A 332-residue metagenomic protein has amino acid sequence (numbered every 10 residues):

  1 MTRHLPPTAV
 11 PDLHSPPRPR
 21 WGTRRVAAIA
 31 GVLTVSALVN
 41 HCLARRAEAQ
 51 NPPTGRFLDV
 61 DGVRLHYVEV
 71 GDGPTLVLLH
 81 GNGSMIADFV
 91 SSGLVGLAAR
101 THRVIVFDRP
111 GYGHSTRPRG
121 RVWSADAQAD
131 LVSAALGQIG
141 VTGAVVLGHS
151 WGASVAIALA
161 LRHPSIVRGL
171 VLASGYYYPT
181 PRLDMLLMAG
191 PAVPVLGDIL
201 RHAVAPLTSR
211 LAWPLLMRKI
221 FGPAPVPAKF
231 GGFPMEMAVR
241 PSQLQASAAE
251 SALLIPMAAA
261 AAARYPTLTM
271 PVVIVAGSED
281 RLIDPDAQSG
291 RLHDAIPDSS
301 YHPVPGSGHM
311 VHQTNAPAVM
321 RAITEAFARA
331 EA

Functional and structural regions predicted by a protein language model:
M1-L65, V70, Q138, R162 (+7 more regions): Short amphipathic, positively biased membrane-proximal segments that drive organelle/inner-membrane targeting
E69-H114: Conserved HGGG/HGGXW glycine-rich cap/lid loop of the alpha/beta-hydrolase fold
V106-L147, R321: Active-site loop/oxyanion-hole signature of alpha/beta-hydrolase fold enzymes
L161, L170-H202: Flexible "cap/lid" loop of the alpha/beta hydrolase fold
R182-M185, A205-T267: Conserved alpha/beta-hydrolase catalytic His-Asp/Glu region
L268, I274-A276: Short beta-strand/loop motif that positions the catalytic acidic residue of the alpha/beta-hydrolase fold
E279-I283: Acidic catalytic loop of the alpha/beta-hydrolase fold
S299-A332: Catalytic active-site module of serine/aspartate enzymes centered on a nucleophile-bearing elbow/loop
